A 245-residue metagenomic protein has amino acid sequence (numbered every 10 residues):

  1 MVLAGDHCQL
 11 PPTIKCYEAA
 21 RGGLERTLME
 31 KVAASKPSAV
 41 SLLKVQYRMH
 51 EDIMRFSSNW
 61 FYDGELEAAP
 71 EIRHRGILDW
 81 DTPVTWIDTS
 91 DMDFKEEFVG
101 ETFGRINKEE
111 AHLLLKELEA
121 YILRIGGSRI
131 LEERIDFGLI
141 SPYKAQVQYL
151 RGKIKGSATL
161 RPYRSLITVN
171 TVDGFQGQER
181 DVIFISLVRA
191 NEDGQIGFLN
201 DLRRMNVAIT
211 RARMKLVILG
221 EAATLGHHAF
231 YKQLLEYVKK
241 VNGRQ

Functional and structural regions predicted by a protein language model:
M1-Q245: Conserved helicase motor core of SF1/SF2 NTP-dependent helicases
